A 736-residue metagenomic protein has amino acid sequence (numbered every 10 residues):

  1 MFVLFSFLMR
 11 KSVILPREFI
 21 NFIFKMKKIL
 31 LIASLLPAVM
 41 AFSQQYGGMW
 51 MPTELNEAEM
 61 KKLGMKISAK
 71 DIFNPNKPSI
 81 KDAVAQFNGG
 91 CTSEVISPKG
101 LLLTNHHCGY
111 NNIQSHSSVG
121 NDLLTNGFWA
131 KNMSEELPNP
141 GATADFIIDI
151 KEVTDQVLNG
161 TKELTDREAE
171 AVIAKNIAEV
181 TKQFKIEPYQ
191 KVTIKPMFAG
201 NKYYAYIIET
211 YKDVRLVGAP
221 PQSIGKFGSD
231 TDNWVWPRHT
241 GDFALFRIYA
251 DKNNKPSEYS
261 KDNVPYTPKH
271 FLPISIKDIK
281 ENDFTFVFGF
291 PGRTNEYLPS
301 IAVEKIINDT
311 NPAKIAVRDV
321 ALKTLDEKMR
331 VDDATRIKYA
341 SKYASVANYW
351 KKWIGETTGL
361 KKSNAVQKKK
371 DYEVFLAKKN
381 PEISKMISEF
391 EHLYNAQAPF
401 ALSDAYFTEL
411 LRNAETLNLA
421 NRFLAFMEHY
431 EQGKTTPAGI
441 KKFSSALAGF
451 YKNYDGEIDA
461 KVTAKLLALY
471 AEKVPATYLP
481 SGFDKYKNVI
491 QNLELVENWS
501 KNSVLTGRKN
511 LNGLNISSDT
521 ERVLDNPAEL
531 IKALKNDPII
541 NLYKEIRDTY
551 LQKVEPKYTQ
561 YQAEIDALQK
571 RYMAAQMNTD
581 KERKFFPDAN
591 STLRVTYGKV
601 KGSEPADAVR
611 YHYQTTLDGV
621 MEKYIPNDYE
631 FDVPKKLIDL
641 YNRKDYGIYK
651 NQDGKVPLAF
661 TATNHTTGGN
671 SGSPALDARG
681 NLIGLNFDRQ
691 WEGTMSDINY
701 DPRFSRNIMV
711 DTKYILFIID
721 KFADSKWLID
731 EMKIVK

Functional and structural regions predicted by a protein language model:
M1-Q45: Bacterial Sec-dependent N-terminal signal peptides
F42-K736: Terminal presequence/propeptide segments associated with secretion/organelle targeting and zymogen/polyprotein
